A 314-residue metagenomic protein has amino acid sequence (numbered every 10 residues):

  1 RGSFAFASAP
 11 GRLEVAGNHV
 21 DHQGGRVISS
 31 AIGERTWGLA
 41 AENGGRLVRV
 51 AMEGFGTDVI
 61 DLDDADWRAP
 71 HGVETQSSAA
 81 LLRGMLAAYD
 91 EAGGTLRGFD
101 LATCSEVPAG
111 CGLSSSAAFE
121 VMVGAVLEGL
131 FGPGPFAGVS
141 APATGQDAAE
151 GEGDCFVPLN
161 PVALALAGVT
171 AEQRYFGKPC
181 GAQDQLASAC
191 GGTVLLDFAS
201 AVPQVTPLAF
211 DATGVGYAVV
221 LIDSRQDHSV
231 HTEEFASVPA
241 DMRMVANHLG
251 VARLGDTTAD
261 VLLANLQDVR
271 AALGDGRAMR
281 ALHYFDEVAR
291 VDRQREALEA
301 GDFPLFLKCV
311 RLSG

Functional and structural regions predicted by a protein language model:
R1-A117, V121-P161, Y175, C180 (+3 more regions): ATP-binding N-lobe of GHMP and related small-molecule kinases
G2-R12, W37-T75, G138-C155, G192-G314: C-terminal nucleotide
L82, E120, G124, A165 (+2 more regions): Hydrophobic face of alpha-helices
G84, A88-A92, A167, A171 (+2 more regions): Generic non-transmembrane alpha-helical segments
P161-Q173, L305-R311: Short, well-structured alpha-helical segments that form the helix of a local strand-helix-strand
